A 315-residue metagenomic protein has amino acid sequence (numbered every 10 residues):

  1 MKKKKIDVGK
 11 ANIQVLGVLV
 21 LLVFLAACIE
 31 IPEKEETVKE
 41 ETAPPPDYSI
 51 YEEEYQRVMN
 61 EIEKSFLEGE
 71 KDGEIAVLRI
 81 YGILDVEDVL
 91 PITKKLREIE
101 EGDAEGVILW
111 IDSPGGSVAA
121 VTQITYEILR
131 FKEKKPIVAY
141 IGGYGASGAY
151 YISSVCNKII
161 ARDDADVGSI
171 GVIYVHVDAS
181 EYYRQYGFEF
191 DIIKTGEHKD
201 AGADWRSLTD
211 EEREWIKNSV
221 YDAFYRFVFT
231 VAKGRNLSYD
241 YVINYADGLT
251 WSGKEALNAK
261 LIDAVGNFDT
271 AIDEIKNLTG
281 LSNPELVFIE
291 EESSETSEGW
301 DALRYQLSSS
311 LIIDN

Functional and structural regions predicted by a protein language model:
K2-A139, Y144-S147, I160-R162, V175-N315: N-terminal organellar transit peptides
V155-Y174: Zinc-dependent metallopeptidase catalytic helix centered on the HExxH motif and its immediate flanking segment
